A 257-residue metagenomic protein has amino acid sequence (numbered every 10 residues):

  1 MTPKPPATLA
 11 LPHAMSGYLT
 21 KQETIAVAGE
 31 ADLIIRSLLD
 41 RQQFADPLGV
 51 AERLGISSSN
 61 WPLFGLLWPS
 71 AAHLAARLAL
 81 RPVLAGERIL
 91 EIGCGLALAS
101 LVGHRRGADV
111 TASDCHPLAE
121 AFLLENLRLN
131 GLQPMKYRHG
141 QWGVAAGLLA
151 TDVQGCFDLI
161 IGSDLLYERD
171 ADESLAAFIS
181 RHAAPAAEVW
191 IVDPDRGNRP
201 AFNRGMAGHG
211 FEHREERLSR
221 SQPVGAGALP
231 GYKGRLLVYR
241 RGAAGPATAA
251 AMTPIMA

Functional and structural regions predicted by a protein language model:
M1-A257: S-adenosylmethionine-dependent methyltransferases
